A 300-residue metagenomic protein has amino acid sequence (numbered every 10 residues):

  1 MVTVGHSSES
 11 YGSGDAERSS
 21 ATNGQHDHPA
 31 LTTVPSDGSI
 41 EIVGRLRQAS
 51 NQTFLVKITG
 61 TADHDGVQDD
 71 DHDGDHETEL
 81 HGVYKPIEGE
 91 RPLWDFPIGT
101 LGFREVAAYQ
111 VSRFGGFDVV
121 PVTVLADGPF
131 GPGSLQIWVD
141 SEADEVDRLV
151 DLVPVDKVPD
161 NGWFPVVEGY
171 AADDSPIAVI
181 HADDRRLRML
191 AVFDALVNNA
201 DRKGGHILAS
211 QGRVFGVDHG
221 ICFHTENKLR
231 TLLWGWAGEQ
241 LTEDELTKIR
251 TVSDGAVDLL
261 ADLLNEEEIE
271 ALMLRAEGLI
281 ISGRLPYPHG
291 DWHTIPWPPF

Functional and structural regions predicted by a protein language model:
M1: Non-catalytic, low-structured ubiquitin/UBL-interacting segments
V4, P97, S210-F300: C-terminal catalytic region of ATP-dependent kinase domains
S7-H26, T61-E77: Intrinsically disordered, low-complexity terminal tails and inter-domain linkers enriched for S/T/G/P/D/E
G14-R18, D140-G169, G220-R230, I281-F300: Repeat-unit-sized solenoid/scaffold elements
S20, A30-P35, I42: N-terminal, Lys/Arg-enriched amphipathic/low-complexity engagement segments that precede the first folded domain
S36-A171, P176, V192-A200, G204 (+1 more regions): Conserved ATP-binding subdomain of kinase catalytic cores across diverse folds
L101, A182-M189, A200, E226: Short capping loops/turns at secondary-structure boundaries
G133-L196, L233-E243, T247-L274, L279: ATP-dependent phospho-/nucleotidyl transfer catalytic cores
